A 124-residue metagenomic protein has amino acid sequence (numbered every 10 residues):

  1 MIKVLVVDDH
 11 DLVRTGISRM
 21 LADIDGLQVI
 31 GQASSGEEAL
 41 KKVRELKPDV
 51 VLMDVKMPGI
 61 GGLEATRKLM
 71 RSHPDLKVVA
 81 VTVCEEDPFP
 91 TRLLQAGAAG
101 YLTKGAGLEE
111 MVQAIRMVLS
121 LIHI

Functional and structural regions predicted by a protein language model:
D8, D54, T82: Active-site residues of response regulator receiver
G26-S34, K42: Short hydrophobic/Thr-rich beta-strand motif most characteristic of the beta2 strand and flanking loop of CheY-like
S35-E38, P58-E64, E85: Acidic catalytic/metal-coordinating carboxylates
K41, L63-D75: Short amphipathic alpha-helix used as the core "switch/output" element in two-component signaling
L46-L52: Active-site beta3 strand of CheY-like receiver
P88, A106-L119: C-terminal output helix
I122-I124: Conserved small/polar residues in nucleotide/adenosyl-binding loops
